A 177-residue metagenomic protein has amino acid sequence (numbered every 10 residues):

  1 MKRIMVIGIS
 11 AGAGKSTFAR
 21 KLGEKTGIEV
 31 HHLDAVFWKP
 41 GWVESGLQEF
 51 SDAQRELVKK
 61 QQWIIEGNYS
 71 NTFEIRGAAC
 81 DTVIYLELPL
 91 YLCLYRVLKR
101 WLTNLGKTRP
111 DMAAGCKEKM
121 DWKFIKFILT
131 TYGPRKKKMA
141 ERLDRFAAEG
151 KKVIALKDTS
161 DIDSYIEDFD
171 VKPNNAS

Functional and structural regions predicted by a protein language model:
M1-M5: Extreme N-terminal starter segment of soluble prokaryotic enzymes
I7-G8, E66: Residues at the beta-strand->loop junction immediately N-terminal to the Walker
A11-G12: Walker A (P-loop) phosphate-binding loop of P-loop NTPases
K15-S16: Walker A/P-loop
K25, K126-S177: NTP-dependent small-molecule kinase module
E29-L88: Conserved nucleotide-sensing/catalytic segment adjacent to the nucleotide-binding pocket in NTP-handling enzymes
L88-R135: A glycine- and Lys/Arg-enriched "phosphate-lid" helix/loop adjacent to the NTP-binding pocket of small-molecule kinases
